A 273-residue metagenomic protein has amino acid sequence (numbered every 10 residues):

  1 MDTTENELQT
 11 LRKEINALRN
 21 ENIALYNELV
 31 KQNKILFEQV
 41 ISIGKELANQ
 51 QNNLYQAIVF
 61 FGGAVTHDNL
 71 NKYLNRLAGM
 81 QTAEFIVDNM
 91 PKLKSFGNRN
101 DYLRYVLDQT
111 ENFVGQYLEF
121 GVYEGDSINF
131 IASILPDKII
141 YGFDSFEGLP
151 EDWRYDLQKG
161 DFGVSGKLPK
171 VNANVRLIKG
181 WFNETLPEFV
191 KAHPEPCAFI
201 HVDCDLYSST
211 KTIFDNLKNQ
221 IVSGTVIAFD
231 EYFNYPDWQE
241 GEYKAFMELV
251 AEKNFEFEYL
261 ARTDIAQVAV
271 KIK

Functional and structural regions predicted by a protein language model:
M1-K92, K273: Non-catalytic N-terminal targeting/anchoring module and adjacent flexible stem/linker that precedes the structured
D2, N6-Q9, D68, D101 (+3 more regions): Generic alpha-helical secondary structure signal
L77-M90, R104, E111-K273: S-adenosylmethionine/decaboxylated-SAM
M90-D101: Conserved SAM-binding loop and adjacent beta-strand
